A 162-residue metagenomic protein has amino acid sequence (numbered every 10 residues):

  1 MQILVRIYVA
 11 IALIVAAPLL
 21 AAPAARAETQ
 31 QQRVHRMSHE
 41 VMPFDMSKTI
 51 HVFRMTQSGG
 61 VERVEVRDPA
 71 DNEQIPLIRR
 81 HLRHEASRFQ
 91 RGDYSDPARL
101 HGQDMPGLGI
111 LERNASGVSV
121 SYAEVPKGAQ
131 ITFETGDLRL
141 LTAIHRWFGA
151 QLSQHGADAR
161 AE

Functional and structural regions predicted by a protein language model:
M1-V5: N-terminal secretory signal peptides that target proteins for export/translocation
Y8-L19: Bacterial N-terminal signal peptides
A22-E162: Intrinsically disordered, low-complexity terminal tails/loops enriched in metal-binding residues
